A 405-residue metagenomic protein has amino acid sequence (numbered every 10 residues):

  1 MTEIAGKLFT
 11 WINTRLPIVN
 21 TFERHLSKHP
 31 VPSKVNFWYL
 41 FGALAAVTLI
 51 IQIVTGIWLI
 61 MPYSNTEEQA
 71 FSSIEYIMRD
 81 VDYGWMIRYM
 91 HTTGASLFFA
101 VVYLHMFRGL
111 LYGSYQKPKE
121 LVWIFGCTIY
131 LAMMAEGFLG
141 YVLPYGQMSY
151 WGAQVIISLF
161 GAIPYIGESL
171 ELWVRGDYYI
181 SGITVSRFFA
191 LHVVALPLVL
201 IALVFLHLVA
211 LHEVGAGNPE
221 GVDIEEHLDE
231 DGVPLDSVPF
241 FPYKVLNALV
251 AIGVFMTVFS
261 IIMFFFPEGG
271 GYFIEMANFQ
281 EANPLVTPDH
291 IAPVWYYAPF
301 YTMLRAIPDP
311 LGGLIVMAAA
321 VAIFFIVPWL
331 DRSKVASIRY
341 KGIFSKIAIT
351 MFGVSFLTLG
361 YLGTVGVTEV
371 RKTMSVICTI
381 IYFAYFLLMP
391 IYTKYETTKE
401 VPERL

Functional and structural regions predicted by a protein language model:
T2-L97, V101-L405: Membrane-embedded and interfacial regions of multi-pass energy-transducing membrane proteins
